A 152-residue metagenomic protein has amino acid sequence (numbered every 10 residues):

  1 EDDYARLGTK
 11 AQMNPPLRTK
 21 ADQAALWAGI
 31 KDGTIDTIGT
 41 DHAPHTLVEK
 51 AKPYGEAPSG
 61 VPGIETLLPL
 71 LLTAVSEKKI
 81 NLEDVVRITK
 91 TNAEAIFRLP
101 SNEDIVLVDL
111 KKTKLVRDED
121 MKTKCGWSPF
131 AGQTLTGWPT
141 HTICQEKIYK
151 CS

Functional and structural regions predicted by a protein language model:
E1-A5, E49-K52, D118-D120: Short acidic, glycine/serine/threonine-rich loops at helix termini
E1-I38: Histidine/acidic residue-rich metal-binding segments in metalloenzymes
D2, A21-K31, L72-K79, W138-I148: Low-complexity, flexible helical/coil segments
K10-A11, G29-G39, A43-L107: His/Asp/Glu-enriched, well-ordered alpha-helical/loop segment that forms or immediately abuts the divalent-metal
A11-A21, P58-P62, P129-T134: A short acidic, glycine-rich active-site loop that binds or catalyzes chemistry on phosphate/adenosine moieties
R18, A95, T113: Glycine-/small-residue-rich active-site loops that bind phosphorylated ligands and cofactors
P53-E56, E103-S152: C-terminal cap of metal-dependent C-N hydrolases
